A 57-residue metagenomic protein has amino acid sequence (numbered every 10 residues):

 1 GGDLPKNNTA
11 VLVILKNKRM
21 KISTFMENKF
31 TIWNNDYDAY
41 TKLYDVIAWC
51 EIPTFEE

Functional and structural regions predicted by a protein language model:
D3-E56: Short interaction-hotspot residues at assembly and binding interfaces
